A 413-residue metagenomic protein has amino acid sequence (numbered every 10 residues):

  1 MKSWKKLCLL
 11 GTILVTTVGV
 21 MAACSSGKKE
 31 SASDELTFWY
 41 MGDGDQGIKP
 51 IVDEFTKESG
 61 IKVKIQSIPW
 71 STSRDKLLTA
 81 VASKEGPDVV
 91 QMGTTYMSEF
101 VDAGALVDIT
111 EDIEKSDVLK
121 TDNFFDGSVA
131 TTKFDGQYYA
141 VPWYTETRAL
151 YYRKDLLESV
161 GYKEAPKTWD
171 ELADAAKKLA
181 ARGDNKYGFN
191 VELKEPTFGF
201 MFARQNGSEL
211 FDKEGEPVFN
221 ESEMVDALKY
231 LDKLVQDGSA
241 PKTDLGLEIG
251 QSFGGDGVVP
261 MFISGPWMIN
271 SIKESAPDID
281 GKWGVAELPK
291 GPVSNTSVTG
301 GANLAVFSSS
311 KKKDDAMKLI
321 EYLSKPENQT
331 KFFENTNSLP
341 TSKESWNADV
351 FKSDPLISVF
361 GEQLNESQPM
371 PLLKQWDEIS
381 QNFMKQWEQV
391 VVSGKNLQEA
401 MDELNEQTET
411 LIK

Functional and structural regions predicted by a protein language model:
M1-T37, D53, K57, K115 (+3 more regions): Short, low-complexity disordered leader/linker segments with a strong preference for bacterial N-terminal type II
S31-D43, I61-Q66, D88-V89, Y139 (+2 more regions): Short, well-ordered beta-strand elements
M41, F198, K229-K312: Extracytoplasmic/periplasmic substrate-binding proteins
E54-F124, K133, E158-K167, F253 (+3 more regions): Extracytoplasmic "Venus flytrap"/periplasmic binding protein-like
K62-V63, E158-S159, Q236, E362-K413: Conserved C-terminal helix/tail region of periplasmic/extracytoplasmic solute-binding proteins
T94-T147, E158, A173, D184 (+3 more regions): Hinge/lid segment of periplasmic solute-binding proteins
N123, G127, A286, F333-Q389: Long, aromatic- and glycine/proline-rich binding clefts that accommodate carbohydrate-like moieties
A176-K178, R182, E216-T243: Glycine-centered hinge/linker elements that transmit conformational signals in sensory and ligand-binding systems
